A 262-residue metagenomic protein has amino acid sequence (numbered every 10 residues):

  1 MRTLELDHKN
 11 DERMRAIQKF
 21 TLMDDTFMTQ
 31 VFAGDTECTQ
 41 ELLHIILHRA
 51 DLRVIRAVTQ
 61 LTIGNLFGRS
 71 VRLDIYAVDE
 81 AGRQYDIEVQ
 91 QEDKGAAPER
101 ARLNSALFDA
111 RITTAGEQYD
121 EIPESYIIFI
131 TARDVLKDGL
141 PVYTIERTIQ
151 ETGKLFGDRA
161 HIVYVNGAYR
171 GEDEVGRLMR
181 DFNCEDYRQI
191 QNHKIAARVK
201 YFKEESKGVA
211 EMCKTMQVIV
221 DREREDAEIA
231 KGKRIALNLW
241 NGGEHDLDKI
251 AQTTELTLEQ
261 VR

Functional and structural regions predicted by a protein language model:
M1-H161, D173, R222: Accessory alpha/beta interaction modules
R2-F20, V78, Y85-Q90, R170 (+1 more regions): Short, charged alpha-helical interaction segments and adjacent helix-coil junctions
A33, I63, N166, K231 (+1 more regions): Feature targets compositionally biased, intrinsically disordered low-complexity regions with long contiguous runs
F129-A132, N166-G167, K203: Pocket-edge structural micro-motifs
I149-D158, V163-A168, L178-E185: Low-complexity, glycine/alanine/valine/leucine- and proline-rich hydrophobic stretches
